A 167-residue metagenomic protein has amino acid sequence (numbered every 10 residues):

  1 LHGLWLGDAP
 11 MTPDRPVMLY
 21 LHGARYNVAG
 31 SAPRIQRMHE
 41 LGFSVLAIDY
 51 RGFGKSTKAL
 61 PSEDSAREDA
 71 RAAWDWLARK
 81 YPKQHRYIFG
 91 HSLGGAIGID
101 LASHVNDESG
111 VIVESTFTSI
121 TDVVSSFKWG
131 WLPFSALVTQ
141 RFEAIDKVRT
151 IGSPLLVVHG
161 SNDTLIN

Functional and structural regions predicted by a protein language model:
H2-K80, A102: Membrane-embedded segments
Y81-S92: Alpha/beta-hydrolase fold nucleophile elbow
G95-N106, V111: Short glycine-enriched nucleophile-adjacent loop and the immediately C-terminal alpha-helix near the catalytic center
I112-D122, Q140-A144: Active-site nucleophile loop of the alpha/beta-hydrolase fold
F117-A136: Flexible "cap/lid" loop of the alpha/beta hydrolase fold
P133-K147, G152-S153: Active-site nucleophile elbow and catalytic-triad environment of alpha/beta-hydrolase enzymes
T150-G152, V157-H159, D163: Short beta-strand/loop motif that positions the catalytic acidic residue of the alpha/beta-hydrolase fold
